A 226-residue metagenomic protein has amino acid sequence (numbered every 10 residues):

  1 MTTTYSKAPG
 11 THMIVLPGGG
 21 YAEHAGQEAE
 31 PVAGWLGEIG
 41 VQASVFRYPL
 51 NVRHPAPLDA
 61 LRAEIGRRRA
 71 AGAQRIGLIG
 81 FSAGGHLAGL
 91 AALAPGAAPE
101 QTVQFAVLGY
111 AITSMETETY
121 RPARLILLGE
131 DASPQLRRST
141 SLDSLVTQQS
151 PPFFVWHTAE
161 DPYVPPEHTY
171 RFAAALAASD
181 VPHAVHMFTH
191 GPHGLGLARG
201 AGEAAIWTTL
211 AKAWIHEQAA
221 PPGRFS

Functional and structural regions predicted by a protein language model:
G10-G18: Short beta-strand element of the alpha/beta-hydrolase
P17-A22, A159: Active-site glycine-rich loops that stabilize anionic/oxyanionic intermediates across multiple enzyme folds
H24-Q27, P31-V32, S44-R75, A201-A204: Catalytic nucleophile-loop/oxyanion-hole region of alpha/beta-hydrolase and closely related hydrolase-like folds
A63-P122, L127, R137: Primarily recognizes the serine-hydrolase "nucleophile elbow" in alpha/beta-hydrolase and SGNH/GDSL folds
E130-L145, S150-P151: Active-site nucleophile elbow and catalytic-triad environment of alpha/beta-hydrolase enzymes
Q149, V155-H157, D161: Short beta-strand/loop motif that positions the catalytic acidic residue of the alpha/beta-hydrolase fold
P162-R171: Conserved alpha/beta-hydrolase "acid-adjacent" motif
Y170-S226: C-terminal catalytic histidine-bearing segment of alpha/beta-hydrolase fold enzymes
